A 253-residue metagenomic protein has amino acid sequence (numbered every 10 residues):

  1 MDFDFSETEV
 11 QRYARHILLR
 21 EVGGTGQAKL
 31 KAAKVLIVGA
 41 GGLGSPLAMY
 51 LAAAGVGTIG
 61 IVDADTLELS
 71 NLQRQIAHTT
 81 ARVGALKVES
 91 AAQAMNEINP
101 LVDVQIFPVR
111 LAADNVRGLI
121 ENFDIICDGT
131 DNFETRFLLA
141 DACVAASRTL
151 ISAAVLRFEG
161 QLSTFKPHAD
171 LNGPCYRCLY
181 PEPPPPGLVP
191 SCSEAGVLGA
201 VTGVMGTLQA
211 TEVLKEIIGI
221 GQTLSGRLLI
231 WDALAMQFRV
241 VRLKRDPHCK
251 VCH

Functional and structural regions predicted by a protein language model:
M1-H253: Adenine nucleotide-associated cytosolic modules
